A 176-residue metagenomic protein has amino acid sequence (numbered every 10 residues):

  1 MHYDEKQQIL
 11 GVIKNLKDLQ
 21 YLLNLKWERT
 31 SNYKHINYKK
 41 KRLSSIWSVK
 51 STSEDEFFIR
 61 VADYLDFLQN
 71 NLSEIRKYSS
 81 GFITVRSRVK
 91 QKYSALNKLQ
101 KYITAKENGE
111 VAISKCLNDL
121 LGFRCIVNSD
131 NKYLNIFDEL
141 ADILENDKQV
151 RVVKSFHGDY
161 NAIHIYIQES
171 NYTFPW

Functional and structural regions predicted by a protein language model:
M1-C116: Charge-rich, low-complexity segments
S114, D119-L121, I126-W176: Long beta-strand-rich cores associated with HINT superfamily self-processing modules
